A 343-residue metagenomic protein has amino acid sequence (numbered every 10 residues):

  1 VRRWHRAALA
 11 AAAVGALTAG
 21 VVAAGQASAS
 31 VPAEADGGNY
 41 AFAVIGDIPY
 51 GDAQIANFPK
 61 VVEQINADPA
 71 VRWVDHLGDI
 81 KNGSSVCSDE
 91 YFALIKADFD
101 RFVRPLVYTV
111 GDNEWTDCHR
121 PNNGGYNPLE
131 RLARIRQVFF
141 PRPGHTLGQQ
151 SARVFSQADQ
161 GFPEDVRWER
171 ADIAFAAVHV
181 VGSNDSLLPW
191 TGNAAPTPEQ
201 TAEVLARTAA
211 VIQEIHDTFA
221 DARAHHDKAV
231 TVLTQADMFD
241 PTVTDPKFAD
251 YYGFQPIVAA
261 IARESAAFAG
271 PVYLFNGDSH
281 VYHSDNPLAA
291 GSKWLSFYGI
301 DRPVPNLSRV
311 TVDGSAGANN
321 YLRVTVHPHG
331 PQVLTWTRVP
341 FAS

Functional and structural regions predicted by a protein language model:
V1-S30: Secretory targeting and sorting signals
S30-Y91, D227: N-terminal active-site segment of His-dependent metallophosphoesterases
G38, Q54-V62, L77, S88-D98 (+3 more regions): Stable alpha-helical elements in mature extracytoplasmic
A41-G46, R72-G78, N82, P105-V110 (+7 more regions): Structural recognition of the beta-strand scaffold that forms the well-ordered cores of secreted hydrolase catalytic
Y50, E63-A70, D100-R104, Q137-G144 (+4 more regions): Sec-exported extracytoplasmic/periplasmic mature domains
N66-W73, A176, G192-P287: His/acidic metal-ligating clusters that form di-metal
V86, Y91-R207, A289-A318, L322-T325: Extended active-site neighborhood of metal-dependent phosphoesterases/phosphodiesterases
N320-S343: A short C-terminal boundary segment appended to hydrolase-like catalytic domains
